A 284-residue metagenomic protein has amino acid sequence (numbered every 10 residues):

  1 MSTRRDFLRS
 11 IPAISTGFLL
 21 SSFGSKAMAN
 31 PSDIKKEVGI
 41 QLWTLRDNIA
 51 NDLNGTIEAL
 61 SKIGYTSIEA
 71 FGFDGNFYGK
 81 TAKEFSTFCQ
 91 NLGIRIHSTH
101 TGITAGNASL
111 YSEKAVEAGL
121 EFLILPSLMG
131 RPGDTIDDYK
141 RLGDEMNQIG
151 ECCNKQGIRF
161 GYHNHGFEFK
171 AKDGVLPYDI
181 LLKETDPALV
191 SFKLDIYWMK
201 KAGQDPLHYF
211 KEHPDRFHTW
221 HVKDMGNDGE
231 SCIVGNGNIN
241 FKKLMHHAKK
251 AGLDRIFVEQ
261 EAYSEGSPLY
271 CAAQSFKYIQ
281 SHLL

Functional and structural regions predicted by a protein language model:
M1-F18, S22: N-terminal secretory signal peptides and thylakoid transit peptides that target proteins across membranes
A13, L20, S67, R95-S191 (+1 more regions): Active-site acidic/histidine proton-transfer and metal-coordination neighborhood in alpha/beta enzyme cores
F23-N51, A59: C-terminal segment of N-terminal export signals and the immediately downstream linker at the start of the mature
D33, I57-K62, F77-R95, N107-L120 (+4 more regions): Acidic (Asp/Glu)-rich catalytic clusters
I40, L60, I68, C89 (+5 more regions): Conserved, mostly hydrophobic/aromatic
L45-N51, F71-T81, H100-S109, G130-D134 (+4 more regions): Acidic-and-aromatic substrate-binding clefts and catalytic sites of carbohydrate-active enzymes
S67, K155-N238, K242-M245: Acidic/histidine-rich catalytic cores of soluble enzymes
L269-L284: C-terminal helical cap(s) of enzyme catalytic domains, especially alpha/beta-barrels
